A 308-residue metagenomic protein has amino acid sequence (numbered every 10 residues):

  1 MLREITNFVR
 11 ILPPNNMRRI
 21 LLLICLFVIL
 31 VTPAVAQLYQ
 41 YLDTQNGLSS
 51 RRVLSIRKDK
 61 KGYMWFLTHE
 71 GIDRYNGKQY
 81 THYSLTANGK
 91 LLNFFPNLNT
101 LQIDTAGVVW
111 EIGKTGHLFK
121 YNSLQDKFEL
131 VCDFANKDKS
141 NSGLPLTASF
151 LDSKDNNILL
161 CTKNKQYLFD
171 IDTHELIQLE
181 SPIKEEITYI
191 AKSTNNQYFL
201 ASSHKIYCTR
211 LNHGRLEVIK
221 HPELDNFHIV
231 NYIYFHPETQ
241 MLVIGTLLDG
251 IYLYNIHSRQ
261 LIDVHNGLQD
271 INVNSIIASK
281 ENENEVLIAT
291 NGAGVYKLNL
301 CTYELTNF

Functional and structural regions predicted by a protein language model:
M1-F308: Carboxylate-rich, polar loop motifs that coordinate divalent cations or form catalytic acidic clusters
